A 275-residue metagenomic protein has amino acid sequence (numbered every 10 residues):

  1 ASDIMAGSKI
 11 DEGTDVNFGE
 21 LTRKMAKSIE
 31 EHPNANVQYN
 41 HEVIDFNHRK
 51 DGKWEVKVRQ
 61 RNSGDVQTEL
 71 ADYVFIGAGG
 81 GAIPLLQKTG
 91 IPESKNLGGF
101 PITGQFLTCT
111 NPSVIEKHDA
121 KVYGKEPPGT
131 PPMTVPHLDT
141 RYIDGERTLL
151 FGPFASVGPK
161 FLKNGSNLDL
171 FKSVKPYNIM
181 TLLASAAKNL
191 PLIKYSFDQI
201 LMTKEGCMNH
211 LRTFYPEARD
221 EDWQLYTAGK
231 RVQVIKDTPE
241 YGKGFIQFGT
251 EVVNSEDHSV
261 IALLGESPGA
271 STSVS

Functional and structural regions predicted by a protein language model:
M5-E12, T148-P153, I261-L264: Short, hydrophobic/proline-enriched secondary-structure or compact coil segments at domain edges
G7-Y73, S271-V274: Helical element adjacent to the flavin cofactor pocket in flavoenzyme catalytic cores
E20, F161-V274: C-terminal catalytic lobe of FAD-dependent flavoproteins
D45-R49, G104-Q105, V232-V234: Beta-rich nucleic-acid/ligand-interaction surfaces
S63, G81, V114, S156-V157 (+1 more regions): Short, glycine-/Ser/Thr-/acidic-enriched flexible segments
I76-P92: Flavin (primarily FAD) binding-site architecture
P92-K121: Central beta-strand plus flanking loop segment that forms part of the substrate or channel wall within the catalytic
S113-N189: An anion/pyrophosphate-binding glycine-rich loop and adjacent beta-alpha core in soluble alpha-beta enzymes
